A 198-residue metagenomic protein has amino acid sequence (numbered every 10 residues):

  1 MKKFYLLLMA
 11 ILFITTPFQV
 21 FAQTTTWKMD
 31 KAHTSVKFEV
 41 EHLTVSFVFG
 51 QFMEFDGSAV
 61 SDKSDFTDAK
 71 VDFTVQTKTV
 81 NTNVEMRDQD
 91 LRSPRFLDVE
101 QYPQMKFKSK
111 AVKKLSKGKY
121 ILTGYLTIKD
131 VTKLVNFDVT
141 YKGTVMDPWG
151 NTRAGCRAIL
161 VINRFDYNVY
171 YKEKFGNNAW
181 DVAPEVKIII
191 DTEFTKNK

Functional and structural regions predicted by a protein language model:
M1-T25: Bacterial Sec-dependent N-terminal signal peptides
F21-K198: Low-complexity, acidic/polar, glycine-enriched regions of mature
